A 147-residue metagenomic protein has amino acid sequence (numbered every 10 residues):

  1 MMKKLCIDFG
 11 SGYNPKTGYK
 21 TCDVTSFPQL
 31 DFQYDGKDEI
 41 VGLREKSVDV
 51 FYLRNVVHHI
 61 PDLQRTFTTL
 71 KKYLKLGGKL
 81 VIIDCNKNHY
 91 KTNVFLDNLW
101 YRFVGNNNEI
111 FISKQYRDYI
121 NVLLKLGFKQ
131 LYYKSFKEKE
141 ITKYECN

Functional and structural regions predicted by a protein language model:
K4-I40: Class I SAM-dependent methyltransferase SAM/SAH-binding core
Y52: A conserved beta-strand element that flanks and buttresses the S-adenosyl-L-methionine
H58-H59: A short His-aromatic
Q64-L76: A short glycine-rich, Lys/Arg-flanked "PGG" loop and its adjoining helix->strand segment in the class I
V81-G105: Conserved class I S-adenosyl-L-methionine
I110-G127, Y133: Short alpha-helix
K129-N147: Conserved catalytic loop of SAM-dependent methyltransferase domains
